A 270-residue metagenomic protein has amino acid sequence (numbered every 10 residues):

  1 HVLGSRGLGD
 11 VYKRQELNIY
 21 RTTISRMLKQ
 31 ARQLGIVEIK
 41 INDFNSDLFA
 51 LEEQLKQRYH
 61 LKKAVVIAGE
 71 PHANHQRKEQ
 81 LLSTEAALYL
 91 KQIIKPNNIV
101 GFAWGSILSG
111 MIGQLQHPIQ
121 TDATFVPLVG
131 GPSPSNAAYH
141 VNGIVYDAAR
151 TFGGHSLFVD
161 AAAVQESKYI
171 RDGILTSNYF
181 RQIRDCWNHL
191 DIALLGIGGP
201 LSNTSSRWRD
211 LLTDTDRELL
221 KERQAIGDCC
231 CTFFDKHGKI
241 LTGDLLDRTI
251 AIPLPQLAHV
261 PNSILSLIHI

Functional and structural regions predicted by a protein language model:
H1-L8, Y12, I268-H269: Single conserved hydrophobic/aromatic residue that forms the stacking wall/gate of nucleotide- or nucleobase-binding
T22: Key DNA-contact positions within bacterial/archaeal DNA-binding proteins
L28: DNA major-groove recognition helix of helix-turn-helix
A50, D244-I268: ATP/nucleoside-binding phosphotransfer catalytic cores, i.e., glycine-rich phosphate-binding loops
E53, R58-L88, Q92-P96, Q120-L201 (+2 more regions): Ligand-binding beta-strand-loop-alpha-helix segment within the catalytic cores of soluble metabolic enzymes
S206-D235: Gly/Ser/Thr-rich active-site loops/lids in small-molecule metabolic enzymes that frequently grip phosphoryl groups
